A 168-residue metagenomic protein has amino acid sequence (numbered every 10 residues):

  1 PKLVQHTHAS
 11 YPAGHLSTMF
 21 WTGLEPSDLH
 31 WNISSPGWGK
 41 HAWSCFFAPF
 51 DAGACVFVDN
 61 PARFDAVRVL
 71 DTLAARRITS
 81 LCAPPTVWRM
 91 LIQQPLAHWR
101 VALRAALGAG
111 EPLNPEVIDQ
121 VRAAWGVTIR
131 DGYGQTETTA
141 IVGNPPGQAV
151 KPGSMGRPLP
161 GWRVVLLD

Functional and structural regions predicted by a protein language model:
P1-L3: Conserved adenylation A10 loop of the ANL superfamily
A9-L29, P36-T79, Q94: Conserved AMP-binding/adenylation subdomain of ANL enzymes
L16, R89, D119, G153: Active-site phosphate/pyrophosphate- and oxyanion-stabilizing loops and adjacent acidic/basic residues in soluble
N60-P61, P85-T86, Y133: Short secondary-structure boundary segments
I78-A83, I92-V150, R163: Gly/Ser/Thr-rich phosphate-binding loop
G153-L159: Short Gly/Pro-enriched turn/cap motifs at secondary-structure boundaries
V165-D168: Conserved beta-loop-beta connector loops within the AMP-binding
